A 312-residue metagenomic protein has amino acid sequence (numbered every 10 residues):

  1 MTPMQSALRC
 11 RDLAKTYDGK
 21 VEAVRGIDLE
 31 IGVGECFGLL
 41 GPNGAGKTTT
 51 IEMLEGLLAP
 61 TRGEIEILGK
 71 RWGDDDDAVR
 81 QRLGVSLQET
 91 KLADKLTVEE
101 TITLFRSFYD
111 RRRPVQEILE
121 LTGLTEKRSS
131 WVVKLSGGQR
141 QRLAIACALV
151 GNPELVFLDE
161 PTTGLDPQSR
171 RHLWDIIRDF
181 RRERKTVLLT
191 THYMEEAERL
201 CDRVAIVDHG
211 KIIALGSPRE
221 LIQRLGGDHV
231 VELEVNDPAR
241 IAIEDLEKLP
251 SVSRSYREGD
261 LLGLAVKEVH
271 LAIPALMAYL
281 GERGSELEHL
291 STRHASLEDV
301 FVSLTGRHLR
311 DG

Functional and structural regions predicted by a protein language model:
M1-P3: Pre-NBD coupling/linker segments of ABC/ABC-like ATPases
Q5-C10, K15-A214: ABC transporter nucleotide-binding domains
K15, R254-R257, T292: Hydrophobic/anchoring residues in structured secondary elements
W72, F108, N236-P238, V269 (+1 more regions): Short beta->alpha junction loops/turns
G84, D110, Q223-G227, S251 (+2 more regions): A generic structural signal for secondary-structure junctions that act as hinges or helix/strand caps at the edges
D175-K267: ABC transporter nucleotide-binding domain
K267-G312: C-terminal coupling/interaction segments
